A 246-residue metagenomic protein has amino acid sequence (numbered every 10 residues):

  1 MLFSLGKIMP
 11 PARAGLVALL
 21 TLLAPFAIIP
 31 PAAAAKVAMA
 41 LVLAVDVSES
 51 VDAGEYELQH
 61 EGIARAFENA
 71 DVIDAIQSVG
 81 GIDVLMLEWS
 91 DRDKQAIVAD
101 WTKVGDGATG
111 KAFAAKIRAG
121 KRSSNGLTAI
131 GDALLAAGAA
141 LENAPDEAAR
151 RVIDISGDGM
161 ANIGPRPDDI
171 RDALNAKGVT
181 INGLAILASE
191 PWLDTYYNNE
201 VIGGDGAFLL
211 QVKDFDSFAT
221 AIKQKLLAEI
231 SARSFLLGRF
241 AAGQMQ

Functional and structural regions predicted by a protein language model:
M1-P11: N-terminal secretory signal peptides that target proteins for export/translocation
A14-A27: Bacterial N-terminal signal peptides
K36-D100, A133-L134, V152-S156, N182: Von Willebrand factor
D74, G159-E200: VWA/integrin I-like adhesion module and closely mimicked acidic/polar interface patches used
V79-K116, L193-N199: Short beta-strand-loop
A96, K103-V104, K111-R151, G183-L193 (+2 more regions): Von Willebrand factor
N125-A176, L227, Q246: Exposed acidic/Ser/Thr-rich ligand/metal-binding surfaces
S189-L236: Von Willebrand factor A/integrin I-like adhesion domains
